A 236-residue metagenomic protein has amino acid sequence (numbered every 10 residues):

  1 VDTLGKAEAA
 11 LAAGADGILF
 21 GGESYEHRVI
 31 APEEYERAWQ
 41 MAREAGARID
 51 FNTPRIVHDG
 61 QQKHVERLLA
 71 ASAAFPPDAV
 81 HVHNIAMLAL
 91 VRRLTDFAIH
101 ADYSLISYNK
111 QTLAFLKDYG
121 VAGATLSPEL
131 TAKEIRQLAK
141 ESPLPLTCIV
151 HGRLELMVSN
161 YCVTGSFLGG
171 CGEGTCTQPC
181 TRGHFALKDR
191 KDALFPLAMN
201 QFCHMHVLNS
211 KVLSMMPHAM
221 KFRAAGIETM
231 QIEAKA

Functional and structural regions predicted by a protein language model:
V1-F115, Y119, T125-A236: Active-site pocket-lining/capping segments in soluble small-molecule metabolic enzymes
